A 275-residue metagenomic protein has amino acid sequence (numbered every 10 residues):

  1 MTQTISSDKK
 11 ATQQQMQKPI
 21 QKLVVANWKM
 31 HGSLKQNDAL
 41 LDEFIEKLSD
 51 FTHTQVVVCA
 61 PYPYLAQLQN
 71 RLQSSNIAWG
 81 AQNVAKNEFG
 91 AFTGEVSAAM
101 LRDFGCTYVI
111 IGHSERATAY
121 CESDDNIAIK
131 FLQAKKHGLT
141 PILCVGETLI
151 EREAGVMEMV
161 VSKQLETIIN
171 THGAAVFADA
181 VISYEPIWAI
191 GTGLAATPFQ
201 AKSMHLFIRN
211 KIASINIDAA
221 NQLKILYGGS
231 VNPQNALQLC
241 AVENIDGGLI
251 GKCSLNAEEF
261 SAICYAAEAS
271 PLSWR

Functional and structural regions predicted by a protein language model:
T2-S183, I187-R275: Active-site loop-to-helix "anion-binding N-cap" substructures in soluble metabolic enzymes
